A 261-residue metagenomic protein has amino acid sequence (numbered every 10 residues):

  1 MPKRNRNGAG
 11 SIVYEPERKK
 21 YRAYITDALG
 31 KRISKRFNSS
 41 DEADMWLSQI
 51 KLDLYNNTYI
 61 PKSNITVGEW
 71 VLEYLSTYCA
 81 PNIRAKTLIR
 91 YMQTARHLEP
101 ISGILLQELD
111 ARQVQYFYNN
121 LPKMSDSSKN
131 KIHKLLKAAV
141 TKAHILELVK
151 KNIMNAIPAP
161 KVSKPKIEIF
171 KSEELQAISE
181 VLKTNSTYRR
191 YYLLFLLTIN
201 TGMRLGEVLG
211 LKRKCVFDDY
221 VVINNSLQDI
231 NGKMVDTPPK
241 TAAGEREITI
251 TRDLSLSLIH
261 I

Functional and structural regions predicted by a protein language model:
M1-N38, N225: Short, Arg/Lys-rich segments that mark the N-terminal edge of DNA/RNA- and chromatin-recognition modules
E15, G210-L258: Conserved tyrosine-mediated DNA breakage-rejoining catalytic core shared by Y-recombinases
D27, R32-N38, L75-L148, K164 (+1 more regions): N-terminal core-binding DNA-recognition domain of tyrosine site-specific recombinases/integrases
S34-N64, A80-P81, H97: N-terminal helical hairpins
T66-W70, L105, K212: Short, structural beta-strand-to-alpha-helix junction motif
L72, A111, A159, E180 (+2 more regions): Phosphate-coordinating loops and pocket residues in cytosolic domains that bind phosphorylated ligands
N130-I132, I145, V149-K151, A156-L209 (+1 more regions): Basic, Lys/Arg- and aromatic-enriched nucleic-acid-binding interface segment
